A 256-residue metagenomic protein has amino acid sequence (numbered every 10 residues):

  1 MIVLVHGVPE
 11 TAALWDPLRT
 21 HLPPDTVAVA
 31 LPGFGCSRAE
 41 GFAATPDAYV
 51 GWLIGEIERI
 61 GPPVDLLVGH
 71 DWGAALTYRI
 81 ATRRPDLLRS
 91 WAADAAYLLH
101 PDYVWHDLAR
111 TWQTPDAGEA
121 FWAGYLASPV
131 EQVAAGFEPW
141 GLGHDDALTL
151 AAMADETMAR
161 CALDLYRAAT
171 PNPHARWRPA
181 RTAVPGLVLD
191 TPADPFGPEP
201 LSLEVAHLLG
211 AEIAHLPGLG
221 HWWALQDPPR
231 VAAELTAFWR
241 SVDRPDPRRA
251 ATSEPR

Functional and structural regions predicted by a protein language model:
M1-H6: Short beta-strand element of the alpha/beta-hydrolase
V8-L14, V27, F34-V68, W72-A211 (+3 more regions): Flexible "cap/lid" subdomain of the alpha/beta-hydrolase fold that forms the substrate-access gate
P17-T26: A short, Lys/Arg-enriched amphipathic alpha-helix followed by its capping loop at the start of a domain
L219-A232: Catalytic histidine-centered segment of alpha/beta-hydrolase-like enzymes
S241-R256: Alpha/beta-hydrolase-fold serine-hydrolase catalytic core, especially in secreted/extracellular enzymes
